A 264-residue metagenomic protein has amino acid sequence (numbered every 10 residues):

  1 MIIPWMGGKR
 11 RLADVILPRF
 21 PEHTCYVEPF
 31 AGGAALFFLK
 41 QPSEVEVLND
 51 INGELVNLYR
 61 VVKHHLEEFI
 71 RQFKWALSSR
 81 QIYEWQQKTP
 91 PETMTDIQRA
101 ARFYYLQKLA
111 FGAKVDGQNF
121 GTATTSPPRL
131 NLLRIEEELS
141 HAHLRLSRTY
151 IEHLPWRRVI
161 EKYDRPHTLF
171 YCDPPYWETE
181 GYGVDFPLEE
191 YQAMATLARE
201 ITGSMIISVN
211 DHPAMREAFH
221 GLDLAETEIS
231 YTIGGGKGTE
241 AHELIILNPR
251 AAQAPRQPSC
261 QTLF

Functional and structural regions predicted by a protein language model:
M1-A34, F38-E44, C260-F264: An N-terminal domain-cap segment
M1-L12, R19, A34, H65-G181 (+3 more regions): SAM-dependent nucleic-acid methyltransferase catalytic core
E22-Q81: Conserved S-adenosyl-L-methionine
G32, Y59, Y104, M205 (+1 more regions): A residue-level signal for conserved active-site and pocket-lining positions in enzyme catalytic cores
F37-P42, E161-R165, P213-G221: Short loop/helix-cap segments at secondary-structure boundaries that form the rim of catalytic
V47-D50, Y171, D223-I229: Short hydrophobic/aromatic-enriched beta-strand-loop microsegments
I51-E54, Y176-W177, E228-G235: Short, acidic/turn-prone active-site loops that include or flank metal/cofactor- and phosphate-binding residues
P187-F264: Long, positively charged, glycine-interspersed low-complexity recognition regions
